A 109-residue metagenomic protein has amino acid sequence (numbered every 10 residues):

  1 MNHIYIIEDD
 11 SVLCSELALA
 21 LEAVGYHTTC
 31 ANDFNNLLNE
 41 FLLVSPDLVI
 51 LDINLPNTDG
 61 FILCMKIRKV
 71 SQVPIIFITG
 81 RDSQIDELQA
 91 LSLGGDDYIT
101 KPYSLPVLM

Functional and structural regions predicted by a protein language model:
M1-M109: N-terminal/domain-start alpha-helical segments
